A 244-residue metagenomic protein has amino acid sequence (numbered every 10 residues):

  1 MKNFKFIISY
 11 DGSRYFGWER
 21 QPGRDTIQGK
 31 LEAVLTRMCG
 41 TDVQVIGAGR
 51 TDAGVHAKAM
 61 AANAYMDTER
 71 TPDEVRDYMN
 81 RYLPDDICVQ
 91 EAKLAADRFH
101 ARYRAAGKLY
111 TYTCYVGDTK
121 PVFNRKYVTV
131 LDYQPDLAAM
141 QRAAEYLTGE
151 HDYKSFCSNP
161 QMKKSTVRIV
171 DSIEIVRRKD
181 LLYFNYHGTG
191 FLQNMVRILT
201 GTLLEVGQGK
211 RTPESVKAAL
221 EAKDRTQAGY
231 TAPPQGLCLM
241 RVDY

Functional and structural regions predicted by a protein language model:
M1-Y244: Structured-RNA-binding interfaces characteristic of tRNA pseudouridine synthases
